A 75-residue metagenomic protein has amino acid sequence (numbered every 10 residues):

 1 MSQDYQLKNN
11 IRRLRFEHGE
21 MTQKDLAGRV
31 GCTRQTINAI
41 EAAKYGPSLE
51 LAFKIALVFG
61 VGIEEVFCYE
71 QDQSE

Functional and structural regions predicted by a protein language model:
M1, F67-E75: Short, charged recognition helix plus adjacent turn of helix-turn-helix-like nucleic-acid-binding domains
M1-G19: A short, Lys/Arg-rich alpha-helix, primarily the initiator
N9, E20-M21, P47-E50: Residue-level signal for the short linker/turn that defines the boundary of a DNA-recognition helix
R12-R13, K24, F53: Residues within the helices of the helix-turn-helix
R15, E41, F59, E70: DNA major-groove recognition helix of helix-turn-helix
F16, G28, L57: Alpha-helical residues within the helix-turn-helix
E20-A39: Short alpha-helical DNA-recognition segment
E50-E65: DNA major-groove recognition helix of helix-turn-helix/homeodomain DNA-binding modules
